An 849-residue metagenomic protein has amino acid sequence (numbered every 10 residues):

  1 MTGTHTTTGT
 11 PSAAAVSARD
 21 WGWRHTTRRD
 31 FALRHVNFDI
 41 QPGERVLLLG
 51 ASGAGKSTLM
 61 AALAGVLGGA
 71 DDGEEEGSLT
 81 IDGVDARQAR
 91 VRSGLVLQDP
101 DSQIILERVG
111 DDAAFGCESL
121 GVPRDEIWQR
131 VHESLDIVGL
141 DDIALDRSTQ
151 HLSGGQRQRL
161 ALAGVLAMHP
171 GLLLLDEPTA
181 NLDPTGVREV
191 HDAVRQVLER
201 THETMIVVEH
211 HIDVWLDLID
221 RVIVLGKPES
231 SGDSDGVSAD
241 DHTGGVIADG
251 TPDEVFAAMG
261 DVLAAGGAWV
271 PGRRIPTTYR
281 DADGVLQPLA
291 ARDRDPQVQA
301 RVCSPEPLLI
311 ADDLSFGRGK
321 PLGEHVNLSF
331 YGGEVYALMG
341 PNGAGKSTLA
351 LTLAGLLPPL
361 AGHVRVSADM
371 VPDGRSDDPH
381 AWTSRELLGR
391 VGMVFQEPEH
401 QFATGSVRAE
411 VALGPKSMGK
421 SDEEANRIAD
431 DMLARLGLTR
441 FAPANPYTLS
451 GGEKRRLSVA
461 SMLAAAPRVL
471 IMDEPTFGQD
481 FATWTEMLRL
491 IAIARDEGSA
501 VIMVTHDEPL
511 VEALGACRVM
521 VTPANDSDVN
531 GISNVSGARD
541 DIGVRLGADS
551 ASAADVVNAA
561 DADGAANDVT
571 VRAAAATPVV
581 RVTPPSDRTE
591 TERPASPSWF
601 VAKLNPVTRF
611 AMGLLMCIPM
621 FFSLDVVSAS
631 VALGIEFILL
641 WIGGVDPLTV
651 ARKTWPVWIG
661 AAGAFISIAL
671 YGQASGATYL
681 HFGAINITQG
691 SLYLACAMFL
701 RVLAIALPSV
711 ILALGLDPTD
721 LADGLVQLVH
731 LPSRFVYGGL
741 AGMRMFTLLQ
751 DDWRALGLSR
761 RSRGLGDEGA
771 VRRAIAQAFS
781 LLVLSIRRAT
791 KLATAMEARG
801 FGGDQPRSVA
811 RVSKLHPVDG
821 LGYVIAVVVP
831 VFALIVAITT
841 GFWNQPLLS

Functional and structural regions predicted by a protein language model:
L49-A51, M339-P341: The feature captures the beta-strand-to-loop junction immediately N-terminal to the Walker
A64, A354: Helix-to-loop junction immediately C-terminal to a conserved catalytic motif
E126-I143, E423-F441: Conserved ABC ATPase "signature" region
S148-L152, Q156, N445-L449, E453: Conserved ABC ATPase signature
V165-L166, M462-L463: ABC ATPase C-loop
L173-E177, L470-E474: Catalytic Walker B motif of ABC-type/P-loop ATPase nucleotide-binding domains
P228-G272, V521-P584: Conserved beta-strand-loop-alpha-helix hinge in the C-terminal portion of ABC ATPase nucleotide-binding domains
P585-S628, A632-F637, D751-S849: Transmembrane alpha-helix interface motif
